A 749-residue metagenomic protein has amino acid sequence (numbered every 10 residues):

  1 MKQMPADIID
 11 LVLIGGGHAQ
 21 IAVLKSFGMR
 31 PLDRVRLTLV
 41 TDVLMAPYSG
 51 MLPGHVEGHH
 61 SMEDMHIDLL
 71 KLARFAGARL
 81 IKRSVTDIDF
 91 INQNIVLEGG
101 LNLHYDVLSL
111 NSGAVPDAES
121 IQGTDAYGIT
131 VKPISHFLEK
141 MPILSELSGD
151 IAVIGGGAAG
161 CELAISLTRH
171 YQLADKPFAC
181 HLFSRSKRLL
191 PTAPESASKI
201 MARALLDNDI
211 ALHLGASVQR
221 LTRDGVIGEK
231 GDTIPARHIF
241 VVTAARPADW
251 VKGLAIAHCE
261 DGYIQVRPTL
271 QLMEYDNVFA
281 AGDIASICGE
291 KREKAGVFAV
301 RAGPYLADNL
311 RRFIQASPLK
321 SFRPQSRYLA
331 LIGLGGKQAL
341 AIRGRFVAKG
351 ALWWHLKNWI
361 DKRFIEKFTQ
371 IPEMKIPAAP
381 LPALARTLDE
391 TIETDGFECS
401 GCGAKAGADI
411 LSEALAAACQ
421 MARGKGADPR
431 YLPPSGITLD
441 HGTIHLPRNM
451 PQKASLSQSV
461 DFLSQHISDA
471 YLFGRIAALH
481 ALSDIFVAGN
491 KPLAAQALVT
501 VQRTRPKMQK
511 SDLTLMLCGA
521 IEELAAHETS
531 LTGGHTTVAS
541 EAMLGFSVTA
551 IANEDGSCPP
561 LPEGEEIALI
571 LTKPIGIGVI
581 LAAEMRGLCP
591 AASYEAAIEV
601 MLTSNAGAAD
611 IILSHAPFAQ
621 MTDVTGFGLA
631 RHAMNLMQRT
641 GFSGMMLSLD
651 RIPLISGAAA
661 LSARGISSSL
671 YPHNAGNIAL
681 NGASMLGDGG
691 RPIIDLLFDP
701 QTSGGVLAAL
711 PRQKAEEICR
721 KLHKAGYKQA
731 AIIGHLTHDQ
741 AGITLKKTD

Functional and structural regions predicted by a protein language model:
K2-Q3, D7-D10, F75-A152, L173 (+2 more regions): FAD-binding core/adjacent interface of flavoenzyme oxidoreductases
K2-R79, E162-A193: Beta1-alpha1 glycine-rich phosphate/pyrophosphate-binding loop at the start of Rossmann-like nucleotide-binding domains
D7, G336-E390: C-terminal auxiliary extensions adjacent to catalytic cores
F75, L80-I88, L103, Q172-P268: A Rossmann-like FAD-binding core segment of flavoenzymes
L108, V226, H238-V241, F279 (+1 more regions): AMP-binding/adenylate-forming core of the ANL superfamily
A126-S148, T233-R301: FAD-site-proximal beta/loop scaffold in flavoenzymes
I284-L334: A conserved FAD-binding loop/helix module that cradles the flavin
L384-D749: Helix-biased detector of long, well-ordered alpha-helical tracts
